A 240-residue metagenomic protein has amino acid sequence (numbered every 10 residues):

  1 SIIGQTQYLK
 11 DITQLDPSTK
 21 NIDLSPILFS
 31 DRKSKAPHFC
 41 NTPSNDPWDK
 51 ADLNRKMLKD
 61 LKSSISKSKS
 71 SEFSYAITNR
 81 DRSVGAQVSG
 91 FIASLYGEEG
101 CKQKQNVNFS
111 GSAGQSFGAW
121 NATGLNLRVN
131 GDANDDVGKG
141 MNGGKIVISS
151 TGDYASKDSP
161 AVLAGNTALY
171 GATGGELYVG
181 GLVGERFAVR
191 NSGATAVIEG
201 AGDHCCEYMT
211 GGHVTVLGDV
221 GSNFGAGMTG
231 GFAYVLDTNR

Functional and structural regions predicted by a protein language model:
S1-R240: Long, distal/terminal scaffolding or interaction modules with repetitive or compositionally biased sequence
